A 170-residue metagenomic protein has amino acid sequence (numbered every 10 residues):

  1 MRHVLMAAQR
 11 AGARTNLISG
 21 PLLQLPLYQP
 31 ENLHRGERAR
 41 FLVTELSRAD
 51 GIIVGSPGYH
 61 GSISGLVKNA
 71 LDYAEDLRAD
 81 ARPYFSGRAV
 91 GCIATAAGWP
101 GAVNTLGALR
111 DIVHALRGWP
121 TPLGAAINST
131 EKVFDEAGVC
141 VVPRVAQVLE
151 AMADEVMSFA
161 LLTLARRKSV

Functional and structural regions predicted by a protein language model:
M1, A39, V67, T105-L106 (+3 more regions): A general structural signal for well-ordered alpha-helical segments in protein cores
M1-A13: N-terminal beta1-alpha1 ligand-phosphate binding loop
A11-N16, G118: A generic structural motif
L17-R38, V133-A137: N-terminal beta-loop-helix "entrance" segment that forms/cooperates in small-molecule cofactor or anionic ligand
I18, I53, G91-I93, T121 (+1 more regions): Hydrophobic/aromatic beta-strand patches that form the interior of the parallel beta-sheet core in alpha/beta enzyme
E37-L116: Helix-loop-strand module that forms the ligand-binding subsite of alpha/beta enzymes
W119-V170: Glycine-rich phosphate/pyrophosphate-binding loop and the adjoining helix
